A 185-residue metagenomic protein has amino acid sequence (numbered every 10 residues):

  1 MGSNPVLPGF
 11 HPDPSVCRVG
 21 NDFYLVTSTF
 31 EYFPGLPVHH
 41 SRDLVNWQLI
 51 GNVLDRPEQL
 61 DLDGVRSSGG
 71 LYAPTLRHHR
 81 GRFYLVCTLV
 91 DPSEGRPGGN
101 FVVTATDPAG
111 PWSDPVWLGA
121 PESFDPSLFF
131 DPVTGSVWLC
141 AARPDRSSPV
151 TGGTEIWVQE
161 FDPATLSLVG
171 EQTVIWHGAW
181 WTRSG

Functional and structural regions predicted by a protein language model:
M1-G185: Carbohydrate-active catalytic/glycan-binding domains of CAZyme proteins, especially the secreted or lumenal ectodomains
